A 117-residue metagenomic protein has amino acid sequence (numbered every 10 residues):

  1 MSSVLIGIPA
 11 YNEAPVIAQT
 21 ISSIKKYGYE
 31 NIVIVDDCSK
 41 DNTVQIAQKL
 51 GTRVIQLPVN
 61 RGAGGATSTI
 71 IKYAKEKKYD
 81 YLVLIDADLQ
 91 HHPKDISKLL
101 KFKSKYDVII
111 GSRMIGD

Functional and structural regions predicted by a protein language model:
M1-D117: Structured catalytic core of nucleotide-sugar glycosyltransferases
